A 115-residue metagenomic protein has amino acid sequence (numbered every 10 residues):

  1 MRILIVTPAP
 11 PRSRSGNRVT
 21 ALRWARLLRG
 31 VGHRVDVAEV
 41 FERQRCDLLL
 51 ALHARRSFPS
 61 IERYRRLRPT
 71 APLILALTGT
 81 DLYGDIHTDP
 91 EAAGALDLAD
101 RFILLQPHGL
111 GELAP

Functional and structural regions predicted by a protein language model:
M1-R12: Nucleotide-activated donor-dependent transferases that construct or modify glycoconjugates
N17-L28: Short amphipathic alpha-helix
V31-A38: A generic structural motif
G32, C46-D47, A99-D100: Short, well-ordered alpha-helix to beta-strand connector turns
E39-S60: Short N-terminal targeting/anchoring amphipathic segment
L48-L50, Y64-Y83, R101-L104: Active-site proximal beta-strand in glycosyltransferases
L82-D100: A conserved, positively charged/aromatic
D100-P115: A short, active-site helix/loop in glycosyltransferases that binds the activated sugar's phosphate group
